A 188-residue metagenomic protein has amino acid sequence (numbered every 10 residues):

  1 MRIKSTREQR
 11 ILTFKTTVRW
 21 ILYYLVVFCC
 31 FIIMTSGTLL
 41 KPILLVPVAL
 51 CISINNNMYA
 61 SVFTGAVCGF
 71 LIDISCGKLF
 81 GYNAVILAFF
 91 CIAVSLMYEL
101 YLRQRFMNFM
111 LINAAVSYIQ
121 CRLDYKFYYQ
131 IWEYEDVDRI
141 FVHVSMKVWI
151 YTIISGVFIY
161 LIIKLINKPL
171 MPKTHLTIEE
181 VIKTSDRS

Functional and structural regions predicted by a protein language model:
M1-S188: Terminal, non-globular segments
